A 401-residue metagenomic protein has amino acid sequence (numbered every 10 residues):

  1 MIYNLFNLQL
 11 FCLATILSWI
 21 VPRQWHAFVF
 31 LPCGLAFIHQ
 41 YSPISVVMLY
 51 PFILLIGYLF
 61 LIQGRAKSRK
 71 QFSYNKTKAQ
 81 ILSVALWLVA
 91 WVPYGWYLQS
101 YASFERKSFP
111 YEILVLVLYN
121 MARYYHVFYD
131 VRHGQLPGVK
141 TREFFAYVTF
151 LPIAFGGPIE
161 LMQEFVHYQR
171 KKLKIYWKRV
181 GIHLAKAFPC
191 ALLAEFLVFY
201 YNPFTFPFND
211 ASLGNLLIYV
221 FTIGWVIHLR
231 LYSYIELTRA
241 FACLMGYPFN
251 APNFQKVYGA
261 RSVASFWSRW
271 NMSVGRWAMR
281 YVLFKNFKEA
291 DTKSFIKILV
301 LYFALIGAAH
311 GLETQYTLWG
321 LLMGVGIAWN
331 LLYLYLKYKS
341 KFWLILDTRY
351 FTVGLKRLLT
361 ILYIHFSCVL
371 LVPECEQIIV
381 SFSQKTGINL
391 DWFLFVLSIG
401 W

Functional and structural regions predicted by a protein language model:
M1-W401: Membrane-embedded transmembrane alpha-helical bundles that form the catalytic cores of multi-pass lipid-modifying
